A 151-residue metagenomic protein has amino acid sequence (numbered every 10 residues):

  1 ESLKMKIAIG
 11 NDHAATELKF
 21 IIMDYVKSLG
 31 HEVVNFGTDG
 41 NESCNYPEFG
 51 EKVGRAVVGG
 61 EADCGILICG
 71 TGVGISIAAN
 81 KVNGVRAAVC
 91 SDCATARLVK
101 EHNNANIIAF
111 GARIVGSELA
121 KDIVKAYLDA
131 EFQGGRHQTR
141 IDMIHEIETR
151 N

Functional and structural regions predicted by a protein language model:
E1-K4: Short, Lys/Arg-enriched N-terminal segments with co-localized hydrophobic residues within the first ~10-30 amino acids
K6, E17, V34-F36: Helix-termini ("caps") and immediately adjacent flexible loops/tails, especially at membrane-solvent interfaces
A8-G10, A14-A15, C93-N151: C-terminal binding/interaction regions
A8-L29: Glycine-rich phosphate/diphosphate-binding loop of Rossmann-like nucleotide-binding domains
E32-S43: A short beta-strand-loop structural module common to alpha/beta enzyme folds
F49-V89: Helix-adjacent hinge/juxtasegments
